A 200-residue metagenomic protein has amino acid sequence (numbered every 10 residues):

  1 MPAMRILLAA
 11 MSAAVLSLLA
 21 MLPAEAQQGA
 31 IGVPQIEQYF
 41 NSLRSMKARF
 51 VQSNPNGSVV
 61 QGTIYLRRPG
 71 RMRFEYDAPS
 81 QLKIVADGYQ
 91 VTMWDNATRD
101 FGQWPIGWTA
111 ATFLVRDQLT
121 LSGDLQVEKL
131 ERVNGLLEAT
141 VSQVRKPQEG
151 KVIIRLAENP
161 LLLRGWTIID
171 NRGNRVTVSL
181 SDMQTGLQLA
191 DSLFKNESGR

Functional and structural regions predicted by a protein language model:
M1-M4: N-terminal secretory signal peptides that target proteins for export/translocation
A9-L19: Bacterial N-terminal signal peptides
M21-A26: Sec/Tat signal peptide C-region and signal peptidase I cleavage site
Q27-N41: Extreme N-terminal tail/first-helix region
Q38-G57: A short, Trp-centered hydrophobic/proline-enriched beta-strand micro-motif
L43-S45, V59-Q61, R67-P69, P79 (+6 more regions): Extracytoplasmic
T63-F113, V176-T177, D182: An acidic-aromatic
S122-Q126, R132-R200: Gly/Pro-enriched, hydrophobic low-complexity segments that function as extracytoplasmic propeptides/linkers
